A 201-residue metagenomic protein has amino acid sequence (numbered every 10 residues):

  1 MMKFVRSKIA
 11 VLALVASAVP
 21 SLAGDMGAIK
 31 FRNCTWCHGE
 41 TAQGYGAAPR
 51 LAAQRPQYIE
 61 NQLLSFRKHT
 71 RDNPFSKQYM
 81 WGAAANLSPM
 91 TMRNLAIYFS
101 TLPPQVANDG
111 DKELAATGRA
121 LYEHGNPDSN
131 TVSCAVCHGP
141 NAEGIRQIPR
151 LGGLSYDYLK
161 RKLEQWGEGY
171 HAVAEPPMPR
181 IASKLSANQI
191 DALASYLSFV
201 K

Functional and structural regions predicted by a protein language model:
M2-V11: Bacterial N-terminal signal peptides that target proteins for export
A10-A18: Bacterial N-terminal signal peptides
S17-F31, Y45-A47, T101-P127, P149: Electrostatic cytochrome c docking/interface patches
G24-H69: The feature marks the first
C34-E40, L95, T131-N141, L193: The canonical Cys-X-X-Cys-His
Y45-A52, F66-G110, I145-R150, G167-K201: Axial heme c-ligation environment in periplasmic c-type cytochrome domains
R50-Q57, C137, R150-D157: Short cysteine/histidine-rich metal-coordination sites, predominantly Zn2+-binding motifs
